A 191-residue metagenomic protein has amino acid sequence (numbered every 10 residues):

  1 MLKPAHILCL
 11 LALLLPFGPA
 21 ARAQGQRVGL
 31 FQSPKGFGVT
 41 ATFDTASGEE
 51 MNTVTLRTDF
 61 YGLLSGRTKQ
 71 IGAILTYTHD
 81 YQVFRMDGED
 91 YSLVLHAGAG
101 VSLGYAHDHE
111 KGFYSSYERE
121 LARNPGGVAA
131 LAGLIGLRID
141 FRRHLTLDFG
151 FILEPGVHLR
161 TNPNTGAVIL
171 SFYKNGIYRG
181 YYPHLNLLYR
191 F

Functional and structural regions predicted by a protein language model:
M1-L8: Bacterial N-terminal signal peptides that target proteins for export
L8-P16: Bacterial N-terminal signal peptides
F17-A23: Sec/Tat signal peptide C-region and signal peptidase I cleavage site
Q24, S115-L121, G166-F172: Extracytoplasmic loops and strand-loop junctions of Gram-negative outer membrane beta-barrel proteins
Q24-S65, E154: Transmembrane beta-strand segments that form the barrel wall of outer-membrane beta-barrel proteins
R27, G36-T40, Q70-I74, A130-A132 (+1 more regions): Transmembrane beta-barrel architecture of outer membranes
T45-L145, F149, N186-L188: Gram-negative (and chloroplast) outer-membrane scaffold detector with strong preference for beta-barrel transmembrane
R142-F191: Predominantly the C-terminal beta-signal and adjacent terminal strand-loop region of outer-membrane beta-barrel
